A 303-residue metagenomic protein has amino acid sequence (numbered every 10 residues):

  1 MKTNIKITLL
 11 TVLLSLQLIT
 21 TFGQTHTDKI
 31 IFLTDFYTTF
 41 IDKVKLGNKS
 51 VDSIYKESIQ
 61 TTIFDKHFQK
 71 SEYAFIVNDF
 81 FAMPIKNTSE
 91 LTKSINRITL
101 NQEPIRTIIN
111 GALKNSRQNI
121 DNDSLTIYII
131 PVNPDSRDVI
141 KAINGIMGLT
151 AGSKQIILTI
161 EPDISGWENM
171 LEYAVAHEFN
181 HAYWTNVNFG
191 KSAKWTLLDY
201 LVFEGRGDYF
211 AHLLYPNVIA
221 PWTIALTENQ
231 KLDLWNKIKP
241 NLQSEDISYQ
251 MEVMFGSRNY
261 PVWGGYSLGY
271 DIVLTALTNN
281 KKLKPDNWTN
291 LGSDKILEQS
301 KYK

Functional and structural regions predicted by a protein language model:
M1-T27: Bacterial Sec-dependent N-terminal signal peptides
Q24-R106: Non-catalytic architectural context of zinc metalloproteases
H26-F40, L197-L234: Post-HExxH zinc-binding segment in Zn-dependent metallohydrolases
T39-K43, G47, N115, N119 (+4 more regions): Structured segments of extracytoplasmic/periplasmic soluble domains in secreted or envelope-associated proteins
D52, D121-P131, V218-A225, K284-T289: Surface-exposed patches in mature extracellular/periplasmic domains of secreted proteins
F81-Y215: Acidic/His-rich structured neighborhood in mature extracellular/periplasmic domains
G166-N180, T223-S244: An acidic intrinsically disordered interaction segment
K239-K303: Pan-zinc metallopeptidase signature
